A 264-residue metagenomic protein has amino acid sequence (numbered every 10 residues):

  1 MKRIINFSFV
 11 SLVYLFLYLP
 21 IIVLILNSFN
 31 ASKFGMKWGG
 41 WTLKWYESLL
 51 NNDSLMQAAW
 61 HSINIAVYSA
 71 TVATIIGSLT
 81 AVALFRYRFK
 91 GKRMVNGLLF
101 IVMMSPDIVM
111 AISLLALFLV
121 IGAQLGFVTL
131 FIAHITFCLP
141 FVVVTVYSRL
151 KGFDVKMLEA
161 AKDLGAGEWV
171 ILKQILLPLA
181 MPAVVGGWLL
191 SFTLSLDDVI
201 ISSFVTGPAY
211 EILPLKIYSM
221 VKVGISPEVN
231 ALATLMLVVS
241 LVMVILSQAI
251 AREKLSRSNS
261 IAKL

Functional and structural regions predicted by a protein language model:
M1-F9, Y147-L158, K162, E168-Q174 (+1 more regions): C-terminal transmembrane helix and the adjacent membrane-cytosol boundary/short C-terminal tail of inner/organellar
K2-I4, Y68-L99, I245-R252: Transmembrane-helix boundary motif in ABC transporter permease subunits
F9, Y14-I21, V143-Y147, F153-V155 (+1 more regions): Transmembrane alpha-helices
A31-S69, K222-V223: Periplasmic/extracellular loop-to-transmembrane helix junction in inner-membrane transport proteins
K33, Y46-S54, L196-L246, I250 (+1 more regions): Interhelical loop and adjacent transmembrane-helix boundary motif in polytopic membrane transport permeases
F34-M36, L43, I108-F137, W169 (+1 more regions): Membrane-interfacial helix termini and adjacent extracytoplasmic/periplasmic loops of multi-pass transporters
M56, W60, N64-I76, T80 (+7 more regions): Hydrophobic alpha-helical transmembrane segments of multipass integral membrane proteins, especially permease/channel
Q57-H61, A116-F141, A183, W188 (+1 more regions): Loop-to-helix entry region at the N-terminal start of transmembrane alpha-helices in multi-pass membrane transporters
